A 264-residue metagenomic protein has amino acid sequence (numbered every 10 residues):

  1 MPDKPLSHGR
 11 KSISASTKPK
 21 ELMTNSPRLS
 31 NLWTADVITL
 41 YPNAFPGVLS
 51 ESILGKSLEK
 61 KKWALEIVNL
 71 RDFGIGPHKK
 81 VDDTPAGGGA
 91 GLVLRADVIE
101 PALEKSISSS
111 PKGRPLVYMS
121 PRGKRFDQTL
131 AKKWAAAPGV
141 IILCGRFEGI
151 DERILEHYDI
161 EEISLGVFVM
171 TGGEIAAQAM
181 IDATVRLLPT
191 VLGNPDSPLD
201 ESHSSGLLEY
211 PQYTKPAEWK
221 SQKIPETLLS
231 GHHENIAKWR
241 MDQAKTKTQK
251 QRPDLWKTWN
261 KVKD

Functional and structural regions predicted by a protein language model:
P2-S106, H233-K257: N-terminal nucleotide/polyanion-binding subdomain common to many enzyme families
D36-I38, E66-V68, P115-V117, V140-I141 (+1 more regions): Hydrophobic/aromatic beta-strand patches that form the interior of the parallel beta-sheet core in alpha/beta enzyme
L40, L70, M119-R122, C144-F147 (+3 more regions): Fold-independent oxyanion-binding glycine-rich loops and adjacent beta-strand/coil segments at enzyme active sites
S52-S57, K132-A136, H157-Y158: Short, solvent-exposed amphipathic alpha-helical segments in soluble enzyme and RNA/protein-processing domains
A90-V93, R125, F147, D151 (+4 more regions): Gly/Ser/Thr-rich beta-alpha loop segments that engage phosphate groups in nucleotides
R95-R146, D151-E152: S-adenosyl-L-methionine/SAH cofactor-binding core of RNA-modifying enzymes
I150, I154-S202: Structured adenosyl-cofactor binding patch, chiefly the S-adenosyl-L-methionine
H203-N260: Long, charged alpha-helical interface segments
